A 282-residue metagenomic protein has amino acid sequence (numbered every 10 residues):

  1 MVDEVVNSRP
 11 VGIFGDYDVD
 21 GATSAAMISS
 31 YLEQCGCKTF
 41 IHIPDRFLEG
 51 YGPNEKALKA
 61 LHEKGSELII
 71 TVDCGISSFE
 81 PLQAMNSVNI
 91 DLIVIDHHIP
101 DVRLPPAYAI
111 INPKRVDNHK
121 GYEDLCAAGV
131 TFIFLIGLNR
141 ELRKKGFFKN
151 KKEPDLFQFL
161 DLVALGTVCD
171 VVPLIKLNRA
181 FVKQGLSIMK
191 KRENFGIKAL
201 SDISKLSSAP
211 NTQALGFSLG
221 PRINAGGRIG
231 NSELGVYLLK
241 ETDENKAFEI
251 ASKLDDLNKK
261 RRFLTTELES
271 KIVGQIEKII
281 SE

Functional and structural regions predicted by a protein language model:
M1-L68, S87-N89, P106, R140-E282: Hydrophobic helix-and-loop "lid/oligomerization" segment in the mid-to-C-terminal part of catalytic domains
K59-A128, F132-K144, F148: Active-site cavity-forming subdomains of large catalytic enzyme subunits
